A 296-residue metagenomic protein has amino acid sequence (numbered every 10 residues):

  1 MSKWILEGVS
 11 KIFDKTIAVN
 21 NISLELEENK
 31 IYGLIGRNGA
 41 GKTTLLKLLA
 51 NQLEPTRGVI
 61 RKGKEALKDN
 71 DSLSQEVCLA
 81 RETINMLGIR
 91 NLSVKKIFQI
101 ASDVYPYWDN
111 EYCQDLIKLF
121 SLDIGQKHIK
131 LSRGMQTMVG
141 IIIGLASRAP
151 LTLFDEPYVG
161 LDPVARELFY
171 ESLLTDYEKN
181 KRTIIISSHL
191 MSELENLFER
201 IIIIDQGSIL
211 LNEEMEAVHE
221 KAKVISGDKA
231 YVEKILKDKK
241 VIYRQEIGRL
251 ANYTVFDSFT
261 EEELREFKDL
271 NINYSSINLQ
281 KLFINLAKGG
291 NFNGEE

Functional and structural regions predicted by a protein language model:
W4-L6, V19-N21: Conserved structural motif at the start of ABC-family nucleotide-binding domains
Y32-R37: The feature captures the beta-strand-to-loop junction immediately N-terminal to the Walker
A50: Helix-to-loop junction immediately C-terminal to a conserved catalytic motif
R57-D69: Conserved ABC transporter NBD signature motif
S72-Q75, L79-V139: ABC-family P-loop ATPase nucleotide-binding domains
T152-E156, L161: Catalytic Walker B motif of ABC-type/P-loop ATPase nucleotide-binding domains
Y170, L174-I185, H189-F256: ABC transporter nucleotide-binding domain
I247-E296: C-terminal coupling/interaction segments
